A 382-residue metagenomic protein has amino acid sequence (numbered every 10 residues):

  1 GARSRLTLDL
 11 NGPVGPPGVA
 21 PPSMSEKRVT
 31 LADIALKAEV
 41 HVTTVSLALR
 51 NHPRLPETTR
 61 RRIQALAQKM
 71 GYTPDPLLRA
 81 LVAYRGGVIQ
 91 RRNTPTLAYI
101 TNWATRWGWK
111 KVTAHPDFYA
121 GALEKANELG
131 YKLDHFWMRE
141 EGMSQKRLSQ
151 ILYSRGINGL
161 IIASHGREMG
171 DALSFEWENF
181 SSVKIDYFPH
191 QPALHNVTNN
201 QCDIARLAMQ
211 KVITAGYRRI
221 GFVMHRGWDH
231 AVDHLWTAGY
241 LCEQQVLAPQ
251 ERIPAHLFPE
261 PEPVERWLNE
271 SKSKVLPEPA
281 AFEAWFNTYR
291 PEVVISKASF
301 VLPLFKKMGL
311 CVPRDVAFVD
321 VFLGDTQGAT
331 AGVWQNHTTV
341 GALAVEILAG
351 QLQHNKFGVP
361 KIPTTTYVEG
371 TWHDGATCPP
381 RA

Functional and structural regions predicted by a protein language model:
A2-G86, N93, A382: N-terminal helix-turn-helix DNA-binding module of bacterial transcription factors
S23-E26, T58-R60, M70-S149, N158 (+1 more regions): Amphipathic helical "hinge" segments at domain boundaries
A98-Y99, S154-S164, G221-H225, F282-A298 (+1 more regions): Periplasmic-binding protein-like
A126-R139, T237-K274, D320: Short beta-strand elements in bilobed, periplasmic/extracellular small-molecule ligand-binding domains
G142-N158, S271-R290: Short, well-structured alpha-helical segments in soluble
A163-I204, D320-A331: Flexible loop/hinge segments that line or gate small-molecule binding clefts
A208-A248, G358-P379: An alpha-beta-alpha
P279-A382: Flexible loop/turn connectors
